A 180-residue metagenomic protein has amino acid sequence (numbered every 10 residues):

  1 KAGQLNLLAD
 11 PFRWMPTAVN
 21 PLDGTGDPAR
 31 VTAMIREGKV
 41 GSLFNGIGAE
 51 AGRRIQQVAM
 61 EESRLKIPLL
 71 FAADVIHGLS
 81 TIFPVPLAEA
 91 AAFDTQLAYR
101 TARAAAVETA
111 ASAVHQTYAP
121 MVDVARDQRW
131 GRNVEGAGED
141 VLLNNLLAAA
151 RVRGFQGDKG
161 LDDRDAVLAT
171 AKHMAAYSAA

Functional and structural regions predicted by a protein language model:
K1-A180: Glycoside hydrolase catalytic-domain context in secreted enzymes
